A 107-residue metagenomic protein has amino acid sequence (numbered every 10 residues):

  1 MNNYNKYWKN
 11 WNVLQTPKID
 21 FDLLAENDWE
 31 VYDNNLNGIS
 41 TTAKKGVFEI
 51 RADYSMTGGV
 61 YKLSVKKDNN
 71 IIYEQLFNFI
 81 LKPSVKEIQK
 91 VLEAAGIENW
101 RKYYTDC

Functional and structural regions predicted by a protein language model:
N2-Y32, K67-C107: Mixed-charge, Lys/Arg-enriched low-complexity segments
N27-K67: Amphipathic, interaction-prone secondary-structure segments
